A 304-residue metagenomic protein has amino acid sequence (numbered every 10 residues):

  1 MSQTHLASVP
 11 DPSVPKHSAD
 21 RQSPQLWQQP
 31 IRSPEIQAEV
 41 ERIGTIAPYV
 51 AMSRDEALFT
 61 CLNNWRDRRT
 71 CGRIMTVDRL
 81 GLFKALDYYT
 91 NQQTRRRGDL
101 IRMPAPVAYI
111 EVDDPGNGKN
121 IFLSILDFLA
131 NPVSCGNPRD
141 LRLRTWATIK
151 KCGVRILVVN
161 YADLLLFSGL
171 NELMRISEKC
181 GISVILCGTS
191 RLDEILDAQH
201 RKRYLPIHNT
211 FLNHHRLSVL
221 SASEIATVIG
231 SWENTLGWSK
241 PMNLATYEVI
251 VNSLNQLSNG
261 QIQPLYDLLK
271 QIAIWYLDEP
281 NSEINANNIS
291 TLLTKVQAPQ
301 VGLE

Functional and structural regions predicted by a protein language model:
M1-A47, H200-R201, L205-I207, R216-E304: C-terminal alpha-helical "lid" subdomain
P15-E35, E39, D55, F59 (+8 more regions): Mid-core helix/loop region of P-loop NTP-binding domains shared across ATPases and GTPases
P48-D67: N-terminal pre-P-loop "Q-motif" helix
D67-N91: Walker A/P-loop nucleotide-binding motif
T76-V77, I176-Y204: Sensor-1/coupling segment of RecA-like P-loop NTPase cores
N91-M103, N131: Post-Walker A helix-loop "phosphate-sensing" segment adjacent to the P-loop in P-loop NTPases
A105-G116: A short hydrophobic beta-strand->loop->alpha-helix junction that borders the nucleotide-binding pocket of P-loop NTPases
D113, S190, I195-Q199, L212-I225: Conserved AAA+ ATPase "SRH/arginine-finger" region at the nucleotide-binding site
